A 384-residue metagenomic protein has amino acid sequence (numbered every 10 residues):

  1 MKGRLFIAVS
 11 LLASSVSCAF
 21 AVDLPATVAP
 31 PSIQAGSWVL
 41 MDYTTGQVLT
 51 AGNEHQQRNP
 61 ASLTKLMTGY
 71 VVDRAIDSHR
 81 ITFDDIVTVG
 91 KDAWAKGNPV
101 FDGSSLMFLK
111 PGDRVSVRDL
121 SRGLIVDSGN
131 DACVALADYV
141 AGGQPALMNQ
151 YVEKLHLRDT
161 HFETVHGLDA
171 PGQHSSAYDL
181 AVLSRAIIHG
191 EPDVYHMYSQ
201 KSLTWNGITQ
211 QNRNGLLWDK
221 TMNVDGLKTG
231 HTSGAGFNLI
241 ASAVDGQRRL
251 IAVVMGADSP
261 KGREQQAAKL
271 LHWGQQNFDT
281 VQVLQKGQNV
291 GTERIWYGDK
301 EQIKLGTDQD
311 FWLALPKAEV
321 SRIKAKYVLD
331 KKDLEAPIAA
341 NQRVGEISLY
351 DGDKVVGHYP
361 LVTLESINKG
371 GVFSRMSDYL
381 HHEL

Functional and structural regions predicted by a protein language model:
M1-V9: Bacterial N-terminal signal peptides that target proteins for export
A8-V16: Bacterial N-terminal signal peptides
S17, R80, W205-N206: A short hydrophobic/aromatic micro-motif that marks alpha-helical segments and, especially, helix-coil
C18-D23, V362: Bacterial Sec-dependent signal peptides at the C-terminal "C-region" and cleavage site
A21-A181, R185-E191: Active-site-adjacent loops and short helices of periplasmic peptidoglycan-processing enzymes
L157-R158, D169-L384: Domain-terminus/edge residues, biased toward the C-terminal soluble/receptor-binding domains of extracytoplasmic
